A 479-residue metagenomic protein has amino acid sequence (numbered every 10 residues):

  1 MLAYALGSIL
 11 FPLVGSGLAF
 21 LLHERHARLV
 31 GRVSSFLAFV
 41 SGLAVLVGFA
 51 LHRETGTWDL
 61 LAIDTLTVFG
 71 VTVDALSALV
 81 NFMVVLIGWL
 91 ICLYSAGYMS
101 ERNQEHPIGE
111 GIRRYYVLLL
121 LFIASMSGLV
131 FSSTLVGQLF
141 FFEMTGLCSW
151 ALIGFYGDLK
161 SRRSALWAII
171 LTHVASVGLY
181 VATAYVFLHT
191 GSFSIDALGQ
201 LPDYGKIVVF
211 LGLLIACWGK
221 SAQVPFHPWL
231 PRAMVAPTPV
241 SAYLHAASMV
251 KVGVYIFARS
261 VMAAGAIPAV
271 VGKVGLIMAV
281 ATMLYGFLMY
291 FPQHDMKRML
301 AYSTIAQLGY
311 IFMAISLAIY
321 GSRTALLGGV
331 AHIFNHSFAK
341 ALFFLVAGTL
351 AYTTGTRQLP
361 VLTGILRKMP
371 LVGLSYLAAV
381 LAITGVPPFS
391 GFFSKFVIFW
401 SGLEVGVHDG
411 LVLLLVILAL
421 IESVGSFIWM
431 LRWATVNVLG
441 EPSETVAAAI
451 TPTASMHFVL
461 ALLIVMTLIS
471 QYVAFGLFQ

Functional and structural regions predicted by a protein language model:
M1-L6, V14-V117, H189-Q200, P228 (+1 more regions): Transmembrane helix-loop-helix hairpins at membrane boundaries of multipass inner-membrane proteins
A5-S8, L13-V14, A19-R28, V40 (+8 more regions): Hydrophobic alpha-helical transmembrane segments of multi-pass integral membrane proteins
G7-P12, S16, F36, V250 (+4 more regions): Hydrophobic alpha-helical membrane-embedded or membrane-associated segments
A27-A38, R163-H173, M369-S375, A454-A461: Alpha-helical transmembrane segments and their helix-start/interface "positive-inside/aromatic belt" motifs in integral
S34-V47, A175-V181, Y376-T384, L462-Y472: Hydrophobic alpha-helical membrane-insertion segments
L90-P107, R113, V117-Q138, C148-V436: Hydrophobic transmembrane alpha-helices and their helix-loop junctions in integral membrane proteins
P360, L366-G373, S423, F427-Q479: Cytoplasmic/organellar membrane-interface segments at the starts of transmembrane helices in multi-pass inner-membrane
